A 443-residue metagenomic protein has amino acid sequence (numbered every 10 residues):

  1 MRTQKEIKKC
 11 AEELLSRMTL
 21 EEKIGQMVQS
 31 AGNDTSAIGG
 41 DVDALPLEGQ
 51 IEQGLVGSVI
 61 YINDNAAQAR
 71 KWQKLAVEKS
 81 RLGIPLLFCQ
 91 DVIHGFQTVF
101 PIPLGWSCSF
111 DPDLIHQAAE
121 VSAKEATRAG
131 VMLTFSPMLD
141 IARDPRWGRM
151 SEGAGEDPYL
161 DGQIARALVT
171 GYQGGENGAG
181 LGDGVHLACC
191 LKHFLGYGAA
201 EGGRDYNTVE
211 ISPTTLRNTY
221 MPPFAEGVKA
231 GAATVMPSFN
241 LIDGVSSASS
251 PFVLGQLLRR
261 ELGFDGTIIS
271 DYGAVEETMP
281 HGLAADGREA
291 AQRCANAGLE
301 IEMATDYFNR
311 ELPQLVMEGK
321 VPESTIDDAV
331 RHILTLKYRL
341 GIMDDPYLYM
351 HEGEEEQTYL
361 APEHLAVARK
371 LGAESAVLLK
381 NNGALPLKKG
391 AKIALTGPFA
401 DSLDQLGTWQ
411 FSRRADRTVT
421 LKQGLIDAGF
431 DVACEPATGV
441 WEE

Functional and structural regions predicted by a protein language model:
M1-E443: Glycoside hydrolase catalytic-domain context in secreted enzymes
